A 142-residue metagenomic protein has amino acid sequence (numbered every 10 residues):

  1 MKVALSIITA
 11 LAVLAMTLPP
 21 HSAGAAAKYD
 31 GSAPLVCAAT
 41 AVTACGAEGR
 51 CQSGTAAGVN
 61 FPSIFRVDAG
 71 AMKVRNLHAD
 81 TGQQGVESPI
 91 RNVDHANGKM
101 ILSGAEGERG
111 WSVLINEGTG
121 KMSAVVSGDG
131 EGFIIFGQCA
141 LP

Functional and structural regions predicted by a protein language model:
M1-T9: Bacterial N-terminal signal peptides that target proteins for export
L14-S22: C-terminal segment of classical bacterial N-terminal signal peptides
S22-A33: Cleaved targeting-peptide boundary
G31-A71: Short, solvent-exposed loop/hinge segments that bridge or flank secondary-structure elements
R66-K73, H95-G98, L114-M122, L141: Short, solvent-exposed coil/turn segments at beta-strand boundaries
A69-R109: Contiguous, well-ordered beta-strand patches that form the walls/edges of small beta-barrel/beta-sandwich domains
V113-I115, M122-I134: Short, exposed beta-strand-loop hairpins at the edges of beta-sheets in extracellular/periplasmic proteins
I134-L141: Short, low-complexity, Pro/Ser/Thr/Gly-rich segments in the mature regions of secreted, periplasmic
